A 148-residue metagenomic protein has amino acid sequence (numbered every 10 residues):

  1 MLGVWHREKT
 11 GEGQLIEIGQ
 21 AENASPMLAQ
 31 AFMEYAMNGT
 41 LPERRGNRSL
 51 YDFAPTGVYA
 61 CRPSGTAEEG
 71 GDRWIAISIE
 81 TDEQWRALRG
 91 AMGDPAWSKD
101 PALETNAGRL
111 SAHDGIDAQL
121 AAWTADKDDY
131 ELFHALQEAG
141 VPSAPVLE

Functional and structural regions predicted by a protein language model:
M1-R73, S78-I79: Active-site-adjacent "lid/gating" segments in soluble enzymes
P55-S143: Aromatic-enriched alpha-helical interface/lid elements that frame and gate functional surfaces
V146-E148: Conserved PLP-binding catalytic core of the aspartate aminotransferase-like
